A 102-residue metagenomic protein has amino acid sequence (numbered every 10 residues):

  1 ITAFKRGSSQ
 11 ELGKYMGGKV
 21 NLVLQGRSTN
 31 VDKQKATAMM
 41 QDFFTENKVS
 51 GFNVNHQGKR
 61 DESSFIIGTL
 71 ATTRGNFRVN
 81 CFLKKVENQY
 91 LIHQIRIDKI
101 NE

Functional and structural regions predicted by a protein language model:
I1-K14: Short acidic-aromatic low-complexity motifs
S9, K48-V49, I95: Short linear sequence elements within intrinsically disordered, low-complexity coil regions
K14, G18, E62-S64, G75-F77 (+1 more regions): Residues at beta-strand starts and edge strands
Y15-N53: Short solvent-exposed beta->alpha transition segments
M16-K19, G26-S28, H56-G58, T69-T72 (+2 more regions): A mature extracytoplasmic/lumenal domain signature
A38-G75: Surface-exposed, charged secondary-structure patches
N76-E102: Short beta-strand edge/turn micro-motifs at domain boundaries
